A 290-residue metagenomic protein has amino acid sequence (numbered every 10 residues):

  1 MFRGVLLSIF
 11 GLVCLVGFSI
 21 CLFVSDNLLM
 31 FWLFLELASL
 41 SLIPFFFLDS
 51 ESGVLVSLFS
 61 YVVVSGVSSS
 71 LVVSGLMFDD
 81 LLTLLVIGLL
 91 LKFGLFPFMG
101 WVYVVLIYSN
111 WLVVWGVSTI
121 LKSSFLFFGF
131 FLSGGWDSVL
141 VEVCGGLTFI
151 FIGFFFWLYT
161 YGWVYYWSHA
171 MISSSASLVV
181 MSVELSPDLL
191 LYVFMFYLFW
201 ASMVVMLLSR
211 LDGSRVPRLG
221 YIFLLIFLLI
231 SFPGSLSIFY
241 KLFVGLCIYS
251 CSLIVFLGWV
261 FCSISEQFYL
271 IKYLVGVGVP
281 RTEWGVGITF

Functional and structural regions predicted by a protein language model:
M1-F290: Core, highly hydrophobic multi-pass alpha-helical transmembrane subunits of bioenergetic inner membranes
